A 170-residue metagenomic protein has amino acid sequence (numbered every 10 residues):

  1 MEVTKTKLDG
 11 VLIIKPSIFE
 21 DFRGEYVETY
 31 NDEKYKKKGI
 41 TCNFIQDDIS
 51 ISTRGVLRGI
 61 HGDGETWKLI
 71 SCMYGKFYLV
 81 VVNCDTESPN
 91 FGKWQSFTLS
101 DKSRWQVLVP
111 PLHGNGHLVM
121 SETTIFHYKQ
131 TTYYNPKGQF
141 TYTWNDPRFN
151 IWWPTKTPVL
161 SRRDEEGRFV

Functional and structural regions predicted by a protein language model:
M1-K102, T123, Y128-V170: Non-catalytic, conserved peripheral segments adjacent to functional cores
L99-E122: Conserved metal-binding segment of the jelly-roll/cupin
